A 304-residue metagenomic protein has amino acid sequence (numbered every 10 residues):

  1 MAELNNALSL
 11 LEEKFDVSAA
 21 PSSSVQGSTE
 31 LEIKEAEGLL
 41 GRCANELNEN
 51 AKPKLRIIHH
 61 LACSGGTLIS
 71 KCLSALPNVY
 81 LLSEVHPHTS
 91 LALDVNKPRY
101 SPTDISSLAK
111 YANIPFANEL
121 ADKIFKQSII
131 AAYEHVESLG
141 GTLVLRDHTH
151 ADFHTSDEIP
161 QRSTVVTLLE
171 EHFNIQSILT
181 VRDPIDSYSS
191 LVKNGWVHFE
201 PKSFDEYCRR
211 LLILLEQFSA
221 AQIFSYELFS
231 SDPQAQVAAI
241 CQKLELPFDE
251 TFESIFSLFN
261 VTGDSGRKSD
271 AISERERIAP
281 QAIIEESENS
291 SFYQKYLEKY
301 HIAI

Functional and structural regions predicted by a protein language model:
M1-Y133, H148, F259-S265, R275: PAPS-dependent sulfotransferase catalytic core
V17-V25, K202, E245-F256: Short, surface-exposed acidic
N50-K52, E134-G140, E171: Flexible, charged surface loops at secondary-structure boundaries
V85-H88, V181-D183, E253-F256: A short, structured active-site edge motif that brings together acidic residues
T89, F116-K126, H154-I159, F229-D232 (+1 more regions): Acidic-and-aromatic substrate-binding clefts and catalytic sites of carbohydrate-active enzymes
N96-R99, N194, S269-D270: Short, flexible, mixed-charge acidic loops at enzyme active sites
G140-E250: PAPS-dependent sulfotransferase catalytic domain
E253-I304: PAPS-dependent sulfotransferase catalytic core
